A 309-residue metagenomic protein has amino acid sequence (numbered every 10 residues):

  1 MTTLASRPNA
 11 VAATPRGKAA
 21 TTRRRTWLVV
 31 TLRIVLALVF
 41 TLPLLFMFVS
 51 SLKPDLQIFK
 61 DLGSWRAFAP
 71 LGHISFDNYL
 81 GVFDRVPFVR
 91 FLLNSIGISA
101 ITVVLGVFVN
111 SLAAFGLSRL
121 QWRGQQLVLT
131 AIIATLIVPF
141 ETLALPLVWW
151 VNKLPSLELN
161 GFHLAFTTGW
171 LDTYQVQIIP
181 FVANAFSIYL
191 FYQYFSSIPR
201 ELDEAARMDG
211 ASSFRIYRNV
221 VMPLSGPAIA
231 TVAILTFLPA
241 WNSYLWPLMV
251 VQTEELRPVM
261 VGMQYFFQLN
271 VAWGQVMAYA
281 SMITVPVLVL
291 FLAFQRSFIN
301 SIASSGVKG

Functional and structural regions predicted by a protein language model:
M1-T14: Short, intrinsically disordered terminal tails adjacent to the first/last structured region
G17-K18: Cytosolic juxtamembrane amphipathic/interface segments immediately preceding and feeding into a transmembrane helix
T22: Short, glycine-rich nucleotide/cofactor-binding loops
R25-G309: A structural signal for multi-pass alpha-helical bundles of membrane permease subunits that mediate small-molecule
